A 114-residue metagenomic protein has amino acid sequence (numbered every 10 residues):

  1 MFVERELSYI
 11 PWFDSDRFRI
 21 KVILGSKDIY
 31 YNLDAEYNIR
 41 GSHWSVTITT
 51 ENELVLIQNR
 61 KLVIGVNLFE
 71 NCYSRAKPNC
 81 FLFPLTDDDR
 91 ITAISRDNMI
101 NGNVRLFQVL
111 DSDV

Functional and structural regions predicted by a protein language model:
F2-L24, K61: Short acidic, Pro/Gly- and aromatic-enriched capping/linker segments at domain boundaries
I20, L33, V46-I48, L106: Hydrophobic beta-strand residues in large extracellular and virion-surface proteins
S26-D28: Glycine-centered positions within short beta-strands or beta-hairpins
Y31-Y37: Compact, well-ordered interaction domains used in eukaryotic information-processing assemblies
Y37-L85: Acidic, aromatic-enriched beta-alpha/helix-loop junctions
N52-N59, R90-T92, D113-V114: Short, surface-exposed beta-strand/loop "edge" segments at domain boundaries and coil↔beta transitions
P84-I94: Low-complexity, intrinsically disordered Gly/Pro/Thr-rich segments
A93-V114: C-terminal charged interaction modules
